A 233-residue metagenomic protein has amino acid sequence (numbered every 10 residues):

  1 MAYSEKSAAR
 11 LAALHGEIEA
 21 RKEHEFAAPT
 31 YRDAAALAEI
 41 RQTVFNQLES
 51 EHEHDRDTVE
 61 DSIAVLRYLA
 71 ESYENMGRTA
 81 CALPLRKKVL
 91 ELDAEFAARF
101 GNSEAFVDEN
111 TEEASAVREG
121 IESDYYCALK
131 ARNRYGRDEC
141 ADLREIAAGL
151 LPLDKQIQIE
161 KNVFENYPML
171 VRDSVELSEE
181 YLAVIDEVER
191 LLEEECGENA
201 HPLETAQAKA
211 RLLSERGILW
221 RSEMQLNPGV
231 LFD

Functional and structural regions predicted by a protein language model:
E5-H24, A35-N46, T58-S72, L83-A94 (+3 more regions): Amphipathic alpha-helical repeat scaffolds of TPR domains
E23-D33, E49-D57, E74-A82, F100-E104 (+2 more regions): Charged, low-complexity interaction regions
C81, L90-Q158, E165: Long, compositionally biased low-complexity segments enriched in polar/charged residues
Q156-D186: Basic, amphipathic alpha-helix used for nucleic-acid engagement in HTH/winged-helix/SANT-Myb modules and analogous
I185, E189-E195: Feature detects long, helix-prone N-terminal segments enriched in hydrophobes
E198-D233: Amphipathic alpha-helical packing elements
